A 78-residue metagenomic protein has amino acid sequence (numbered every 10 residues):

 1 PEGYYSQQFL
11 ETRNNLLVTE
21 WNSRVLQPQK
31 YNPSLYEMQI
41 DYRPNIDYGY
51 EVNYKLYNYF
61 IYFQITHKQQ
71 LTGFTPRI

Functional and structural regions predicted by a protein language model:
P1-I78: Short beta-strand and adjacent turn/loop elements
